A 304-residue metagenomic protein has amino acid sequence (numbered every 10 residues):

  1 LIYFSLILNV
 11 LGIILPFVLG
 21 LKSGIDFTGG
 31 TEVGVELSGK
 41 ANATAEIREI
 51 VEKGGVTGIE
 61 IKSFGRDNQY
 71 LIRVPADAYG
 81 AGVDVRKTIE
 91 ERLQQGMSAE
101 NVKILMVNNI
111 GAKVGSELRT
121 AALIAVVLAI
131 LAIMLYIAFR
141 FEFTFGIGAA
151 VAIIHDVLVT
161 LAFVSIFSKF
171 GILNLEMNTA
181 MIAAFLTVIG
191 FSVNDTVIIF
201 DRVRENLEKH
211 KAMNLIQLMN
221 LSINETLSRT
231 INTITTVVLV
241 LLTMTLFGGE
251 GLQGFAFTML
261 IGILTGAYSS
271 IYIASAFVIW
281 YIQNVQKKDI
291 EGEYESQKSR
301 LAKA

Functional and structural regions predicted by a protein language model:
L1-A304: A structural signal for conserved, well-ordered secondary-structure elements that form binding/interaction cores
